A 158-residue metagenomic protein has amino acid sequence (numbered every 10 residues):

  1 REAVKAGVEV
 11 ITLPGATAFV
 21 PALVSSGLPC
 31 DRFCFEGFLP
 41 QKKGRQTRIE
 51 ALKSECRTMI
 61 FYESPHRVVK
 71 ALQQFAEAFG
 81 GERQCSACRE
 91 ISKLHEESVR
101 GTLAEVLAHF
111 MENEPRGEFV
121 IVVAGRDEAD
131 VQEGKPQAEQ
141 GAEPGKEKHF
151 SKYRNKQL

Functional and structural regions predicted by a protein language model:
R1-E55: Class I SAM-dependent methyltransferase SAM-binding "motif I" and its flanking Rossmann-like core
T58, Y62-L158: A contiguous loop/helix-start segment that scaffolds small-molecule binding in enzyme catalytic cores
